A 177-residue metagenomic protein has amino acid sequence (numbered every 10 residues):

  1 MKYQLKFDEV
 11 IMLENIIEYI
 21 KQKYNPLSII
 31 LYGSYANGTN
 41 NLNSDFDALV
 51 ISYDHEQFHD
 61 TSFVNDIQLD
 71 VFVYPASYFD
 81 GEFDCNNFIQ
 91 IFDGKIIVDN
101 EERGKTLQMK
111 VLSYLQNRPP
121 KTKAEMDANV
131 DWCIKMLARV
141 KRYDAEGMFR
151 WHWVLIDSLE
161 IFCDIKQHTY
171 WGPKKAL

Functional and structural regions predicted by a protein language model:
M1-L27: Helical scaffold of the NTase/Pol beta-like nucleotidyltransferase catalytic core
Q4-L5, D60-A145: Conserved NTP/Mg2+-binding pocket subregion across the NTase superfamily
D8-N15, Y35-G38, D93-R103: Short N-terminal helix-initiation segments at or just after the protein's N-terminus
I16-I17, N37-G38, L115, V154: A short alpha-helix capping/helix-coil boundary motif
I17, F58, L159: Generic structural marker for isolated residues within well-ordered, non-membrane alpha-helices of soluble domains
Y19, K23, S44, I161: Short alpha-helical functional segments enriched in proximate histidine and acidic residues
I30-Y74: Catalytic metal-binding acidic patch
K121-L177: Conserved nucleotidyltransferase catalytic core and NTase-mimicking acidic/glycine-rich helix/loop elements in nucleic
